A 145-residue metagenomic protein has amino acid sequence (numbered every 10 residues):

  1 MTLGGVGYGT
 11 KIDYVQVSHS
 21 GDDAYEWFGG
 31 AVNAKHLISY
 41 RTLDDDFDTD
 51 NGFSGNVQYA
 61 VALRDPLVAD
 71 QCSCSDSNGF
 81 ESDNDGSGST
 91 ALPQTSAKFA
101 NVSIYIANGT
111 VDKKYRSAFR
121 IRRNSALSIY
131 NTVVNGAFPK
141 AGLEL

Functional and structural regions predicted by a protein language model:
M1-D22, E26-L145: Extracellular beta-rich repeat passengers
